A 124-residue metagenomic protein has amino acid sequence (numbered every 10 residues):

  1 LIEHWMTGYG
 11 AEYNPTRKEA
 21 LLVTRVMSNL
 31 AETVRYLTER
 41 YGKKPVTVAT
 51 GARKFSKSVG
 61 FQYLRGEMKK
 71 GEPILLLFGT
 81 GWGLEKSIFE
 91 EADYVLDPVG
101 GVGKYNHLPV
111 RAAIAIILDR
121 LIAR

Functional and structural regions predicted by a protein language model:
L1-A52, A115-A123: RNA substrate-binding interface of SAM-dependent RNA methyltransferases
P15-L22, L77, P98, V102: Residue-level detector of alpha-helix boundaries and kinks
A31-R35, F55-S56, V102-Y105: A short acidic, often aromatic-flanked loop/helix-cap motif at beta-alpha or helix-coil junctions that lines enzyme
K44, G71-E72, A92-D93: Short, well-ordered alpha-helix to beta-strand connector turns
P45, P73-L77, H107: N-terminal hydrophobic or amphipathic segments with adjacent small-residue motifs that include Sec signal peptides
R53-S87, P98: Long, charge-patterned amphipathic alpha-helical coiled-coil/hairpin "stalk" segments used as oligomerization
W82-R124: Structured adenosyl-cofactor binding patch, chiefly the S-adenosyl-L-methionine
